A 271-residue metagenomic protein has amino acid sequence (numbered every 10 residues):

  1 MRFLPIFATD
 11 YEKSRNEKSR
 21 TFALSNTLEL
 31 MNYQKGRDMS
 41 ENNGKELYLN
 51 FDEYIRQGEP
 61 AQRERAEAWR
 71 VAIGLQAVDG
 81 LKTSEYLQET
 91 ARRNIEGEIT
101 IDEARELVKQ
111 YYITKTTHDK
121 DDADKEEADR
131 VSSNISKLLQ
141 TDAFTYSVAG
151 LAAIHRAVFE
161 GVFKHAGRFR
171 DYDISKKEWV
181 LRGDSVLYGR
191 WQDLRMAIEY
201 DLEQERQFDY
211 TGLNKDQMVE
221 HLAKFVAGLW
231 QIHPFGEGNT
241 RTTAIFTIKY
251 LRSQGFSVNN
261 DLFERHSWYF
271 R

Functional and structural regions predicted by a protein language model:
R2-R271: FIC/Doc superfamily catalytic core
